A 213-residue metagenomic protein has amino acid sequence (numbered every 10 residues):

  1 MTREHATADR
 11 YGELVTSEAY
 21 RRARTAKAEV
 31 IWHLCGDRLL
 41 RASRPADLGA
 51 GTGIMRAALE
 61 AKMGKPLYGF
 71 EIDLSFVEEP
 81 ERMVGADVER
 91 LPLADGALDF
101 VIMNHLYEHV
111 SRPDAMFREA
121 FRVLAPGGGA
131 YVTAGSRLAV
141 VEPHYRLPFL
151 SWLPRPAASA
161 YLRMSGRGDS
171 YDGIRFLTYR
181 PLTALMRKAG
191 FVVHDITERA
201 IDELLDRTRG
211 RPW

Functional and structural regions predicted by a protein language model:
M1-A94, F100, F117: Conserved N-terminal segment of class I S-adenosyl-L-methionine
M103-L106: A short beta-strand submotif of the Rossmann-like class I SAM-dependent methyltransferase core that lines
D114-G129: A short glycine-rich, Lys/Arg-flanked "PGG" loop and its adjoining helix->strand segment in the class I
G129-S159: Conserved class I S-adenosyl-L-methionine
L147-R180: SAM-dependent methyltransferase
G173-V193: Short alpha-helix
F191-D202: Conserved S-adenosyl-L-methionine
D202-W213: C-terminal helical/coil "lid" or tail adjacent to the Rossmann-like core of SAM-dependent
